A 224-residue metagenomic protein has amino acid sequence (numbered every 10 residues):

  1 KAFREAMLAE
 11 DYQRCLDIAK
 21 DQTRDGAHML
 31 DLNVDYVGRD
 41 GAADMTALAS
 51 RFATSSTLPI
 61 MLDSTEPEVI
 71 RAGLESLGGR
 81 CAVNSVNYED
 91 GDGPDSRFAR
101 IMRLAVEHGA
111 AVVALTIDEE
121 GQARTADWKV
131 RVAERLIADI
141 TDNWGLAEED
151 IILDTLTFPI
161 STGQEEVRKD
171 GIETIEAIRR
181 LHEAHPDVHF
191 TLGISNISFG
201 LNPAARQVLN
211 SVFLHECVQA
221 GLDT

Functional and structural regions predicted by a protein language model:
K1-T224: Domain-level signal for soluble alpha/beta catalytic cores
